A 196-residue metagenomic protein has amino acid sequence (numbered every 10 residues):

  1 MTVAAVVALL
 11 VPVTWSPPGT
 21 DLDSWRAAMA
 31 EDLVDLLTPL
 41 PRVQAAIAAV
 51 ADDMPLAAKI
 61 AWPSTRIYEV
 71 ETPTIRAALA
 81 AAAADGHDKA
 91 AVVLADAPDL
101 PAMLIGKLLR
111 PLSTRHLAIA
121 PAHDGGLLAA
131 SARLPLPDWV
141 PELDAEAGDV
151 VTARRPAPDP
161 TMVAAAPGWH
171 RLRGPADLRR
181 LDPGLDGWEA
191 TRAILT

Functional and structural regions predicted by a protein language model:
M1-P17: N-terminal nucleotide-binding beta1-loop-alpha1 segment
A28-V43: A short, N-terminal amphipathic alpha-helix
R42-D53: Short beta-strand/loop segment that forms part of the nucleotide-sugar
P55-A90, A147-G148: Short phosphate-binding loop-to-helix
V93-A95: Active-site acidic Asp-centered loop
A97-L127: Conserved donor-nucleotide/metal-binding helix-loop-beta segment in metal-dependent transferases, i.e., the alpha-helix
S113-L117, D124-G125, A129-P158: Short, glycine-/small-residue-rich phosphate/pyrophosphate-handling segment
D149-T196: Conserved alpha/beta core of the MobA/IspD/sugar-nucleotide pyrophosphorylase nucleotidyltransferase superfamily
